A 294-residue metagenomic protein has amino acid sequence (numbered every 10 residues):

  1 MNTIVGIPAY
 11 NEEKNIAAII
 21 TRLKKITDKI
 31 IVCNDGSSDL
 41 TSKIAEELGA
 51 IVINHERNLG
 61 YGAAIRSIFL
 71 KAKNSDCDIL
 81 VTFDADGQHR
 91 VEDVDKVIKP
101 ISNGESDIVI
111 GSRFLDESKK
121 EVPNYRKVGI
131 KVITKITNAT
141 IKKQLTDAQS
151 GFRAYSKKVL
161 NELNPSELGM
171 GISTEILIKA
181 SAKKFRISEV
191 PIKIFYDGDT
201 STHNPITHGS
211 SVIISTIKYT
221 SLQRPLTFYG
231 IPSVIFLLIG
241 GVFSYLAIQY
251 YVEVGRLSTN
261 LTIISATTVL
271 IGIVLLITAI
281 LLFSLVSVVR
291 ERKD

Functional and structural regions predicted by a protein language model:
N2-I4, E175: Cell-envelope/extracellular polymer assembly enzymes that use nucleotide-activated donors
I4-P8, I31, N54: Short hydrophobic beta-strand elements that form part of the catalytic alpha/beta core underpinning NDP-sugar/donor
G6-I26: Short, well-formed alpha-helical segments that are part of the catalytic scaffolds of diverse glycosyltransferases
E12-N15, S37, R90: Donor nucleotide-sugar binding loop of glycosyltransferases
N34-S42, G87: A conserved acidic beta->alpha catalytic loop
I51-N74, I79, V91-M170, T174 (+1 more regions): Acceptor/aglycone-binding surface of glycosyltransferases and processive sugar-polymer synthases
K142, E167-D294: Hydrophobic helical membrane-anchoring modules
